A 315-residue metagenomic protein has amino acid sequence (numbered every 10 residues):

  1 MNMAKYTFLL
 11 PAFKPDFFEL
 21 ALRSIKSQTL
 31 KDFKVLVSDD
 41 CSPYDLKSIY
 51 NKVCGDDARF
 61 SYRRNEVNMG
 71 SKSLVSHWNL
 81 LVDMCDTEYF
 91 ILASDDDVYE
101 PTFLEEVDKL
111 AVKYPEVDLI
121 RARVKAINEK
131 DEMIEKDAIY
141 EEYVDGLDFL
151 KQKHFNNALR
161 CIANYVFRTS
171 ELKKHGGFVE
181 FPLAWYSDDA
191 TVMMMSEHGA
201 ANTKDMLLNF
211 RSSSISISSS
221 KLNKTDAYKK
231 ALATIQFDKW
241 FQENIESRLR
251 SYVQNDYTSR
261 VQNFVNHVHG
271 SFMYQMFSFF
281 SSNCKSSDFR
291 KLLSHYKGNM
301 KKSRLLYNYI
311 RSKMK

Functional and structural regions predicted by a protein language model:
F8-P11, G146-T225: Conserved nucleotide-sugar donor-binding catalytic segment
K14-S27: Short, well-formed alpha-helical segments that are part of the catalytic scaffolds of diverse glycosyltransferases
K26-E66: Acidic donor-binding segment of Leloir-type glycosyltransferases
E66-C85: Glycine-rich, basic loop-to-helix element that forms the pyrophosphate-binding segment of sugar-nucleotide handling
F90: Short aromatic/hydrophobic "clamp" motif used to bind/position activated sugar donors
T102-E135: Conserved donor NDP-sugar-binding/catalytic core segment of glycosyltransferases
V144-L147, A184, M206-S214, S219-S251 (+1 more regions): Catalytic core of nucleotide-sugar-dependent glycosyltransferases
N263-K315: Membrane-interface aromatic/basic loop that binds lipid-linked glycans or pyrophosphate carriers, typified by
